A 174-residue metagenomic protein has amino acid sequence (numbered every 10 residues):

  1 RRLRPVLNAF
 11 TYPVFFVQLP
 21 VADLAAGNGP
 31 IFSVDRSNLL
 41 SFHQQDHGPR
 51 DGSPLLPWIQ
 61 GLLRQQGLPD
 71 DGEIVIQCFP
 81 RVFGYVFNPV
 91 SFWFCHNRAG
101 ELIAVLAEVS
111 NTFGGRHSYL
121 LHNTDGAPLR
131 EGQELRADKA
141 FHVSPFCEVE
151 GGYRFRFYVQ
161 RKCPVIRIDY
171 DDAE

Functional and structural regions predicted by a protein language model:
R1-E174: Mature, function-bearing regions of proteins
